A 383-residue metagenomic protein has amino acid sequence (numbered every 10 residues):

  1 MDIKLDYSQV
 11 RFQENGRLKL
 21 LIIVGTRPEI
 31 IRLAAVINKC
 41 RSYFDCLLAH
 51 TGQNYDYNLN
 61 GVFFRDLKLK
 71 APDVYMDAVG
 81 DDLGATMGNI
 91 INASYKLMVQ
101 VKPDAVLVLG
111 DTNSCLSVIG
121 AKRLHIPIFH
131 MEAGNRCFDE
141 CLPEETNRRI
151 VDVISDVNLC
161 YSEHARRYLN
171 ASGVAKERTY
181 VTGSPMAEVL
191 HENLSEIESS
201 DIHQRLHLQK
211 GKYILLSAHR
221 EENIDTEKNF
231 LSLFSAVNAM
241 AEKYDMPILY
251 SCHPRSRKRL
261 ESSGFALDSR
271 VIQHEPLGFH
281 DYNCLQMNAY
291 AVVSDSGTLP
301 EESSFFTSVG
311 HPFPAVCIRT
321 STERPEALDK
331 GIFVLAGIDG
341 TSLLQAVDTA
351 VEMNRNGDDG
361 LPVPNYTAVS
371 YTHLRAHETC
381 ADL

Functional and structural regions predicted by a protein language model:
D2-G52: N-terminal subdomain of nucleotide-sugar transferases
D2-S8, Q53-N58, D77, I154-E227: A nucleotide-sugar donor-handling region in carbohydrate enzymes
N15, L97-P103, L208-Q209, N288: Glycine-rich phosphate-binding loop signature in dinucleotide/nucleotide-binding domains
L21-V24, E29-V36, Y43, F63 (+1 more regions): Active-site and donor-binding regions of nucleotide-sugar-utilizing enzymes
Q53, G61-F63, D81, I197-N288: Donor-nucleotide binding loops and adjacent catalytic segments primarily of GT-B fold Leloir glycosyltransferases
V108-L109, C115-V118, H130-M131, N158 (+1 more regions): A donor-sugar binding/catalytic signature common to diverse glycosyltransferases and related nucleotide-sugar
R324-A350, L361-Y371: Change "using UDP/GDP/dTDP sugars" to "using nucleotide sugars
T372-T379: Conserved small/polar residues in nucleotide/adenosyl-binding loops
